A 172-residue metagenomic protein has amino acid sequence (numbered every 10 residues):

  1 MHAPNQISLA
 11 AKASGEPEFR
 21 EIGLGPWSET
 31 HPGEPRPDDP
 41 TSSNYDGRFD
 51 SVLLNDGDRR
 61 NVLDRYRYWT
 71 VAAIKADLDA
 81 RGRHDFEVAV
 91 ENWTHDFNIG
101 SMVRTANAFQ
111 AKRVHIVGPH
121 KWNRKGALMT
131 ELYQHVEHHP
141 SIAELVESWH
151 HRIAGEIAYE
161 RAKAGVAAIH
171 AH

Functional and structural regions predicted by a protein language model:
H2-D79: Positively charged, low-complexity intrinsically disordered leader regions
H2-N5, F49-L54, L63-H172: RNA substrate-binding interface of SAM-dependent RNA methyltransferases
